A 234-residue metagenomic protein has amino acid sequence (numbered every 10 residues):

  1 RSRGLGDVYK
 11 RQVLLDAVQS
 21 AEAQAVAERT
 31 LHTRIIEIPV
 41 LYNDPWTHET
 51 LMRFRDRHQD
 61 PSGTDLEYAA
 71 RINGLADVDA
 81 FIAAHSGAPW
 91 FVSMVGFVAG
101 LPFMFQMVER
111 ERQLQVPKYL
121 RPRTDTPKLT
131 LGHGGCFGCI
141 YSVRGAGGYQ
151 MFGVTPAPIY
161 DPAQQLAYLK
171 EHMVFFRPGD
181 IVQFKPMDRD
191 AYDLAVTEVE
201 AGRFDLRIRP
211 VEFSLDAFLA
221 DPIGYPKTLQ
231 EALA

Functional and structural regions predicted by a protein language model:
R3-A234: Conserved "landmark" site that anchors the functional core of diverse proteins
